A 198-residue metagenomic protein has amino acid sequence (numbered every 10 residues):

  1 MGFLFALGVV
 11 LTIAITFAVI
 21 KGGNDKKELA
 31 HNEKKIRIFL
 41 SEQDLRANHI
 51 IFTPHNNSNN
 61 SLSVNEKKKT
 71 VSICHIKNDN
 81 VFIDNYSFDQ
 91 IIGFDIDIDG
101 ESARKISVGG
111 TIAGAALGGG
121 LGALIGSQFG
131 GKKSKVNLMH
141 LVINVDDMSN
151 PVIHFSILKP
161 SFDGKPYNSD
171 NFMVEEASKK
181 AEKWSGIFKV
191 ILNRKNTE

Functional and structural regions predicted by a protein language model:
G2-N78: Anionic N-terminal interaction surfaces
F52-P54, V81, G131-K133: Generic marker of residues within folded, mature protein domains
H55-N59, D84-Y86, F155-I157: Generic detection of short hydrophobic beta-strand segments and adjacent strand-loop junctions
N57, D79, D146-N150: Glycine-centered tight beta-turn/hairpin loop motif at sheet-sheet or coil-to-beta transitions
S61-I76, I83, K179-E198: Charged, low-complexity cytosol-facing tails and large interhelical loops of integral membrane proteins
E66-K68, Y86, V136-L138: Short connector loops at helix/strand junctions that flank enzyme active sites, especially segments positioning acidic
I73-G109: Add "or lipid-surface remodeling" -> "...that mediate pore formation, membrane permeabilization, membrane fusion
F94-E198: Acidic, Ser/Thr- and proline-rich intrinsically disordered linker/docking segments of eukaryotic scaffolds
